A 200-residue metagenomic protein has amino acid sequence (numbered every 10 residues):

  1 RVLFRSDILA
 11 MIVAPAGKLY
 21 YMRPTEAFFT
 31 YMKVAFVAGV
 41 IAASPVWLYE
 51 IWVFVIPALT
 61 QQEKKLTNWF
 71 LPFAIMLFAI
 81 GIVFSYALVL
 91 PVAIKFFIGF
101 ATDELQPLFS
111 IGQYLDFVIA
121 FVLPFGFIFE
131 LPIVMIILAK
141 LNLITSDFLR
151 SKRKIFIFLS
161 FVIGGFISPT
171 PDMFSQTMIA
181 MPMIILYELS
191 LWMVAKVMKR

Functional and structural regions predicted by a protein language model:
R1-R200: Membrane topogenic/interface segments and analogous intrinsically disordered interaction regions
